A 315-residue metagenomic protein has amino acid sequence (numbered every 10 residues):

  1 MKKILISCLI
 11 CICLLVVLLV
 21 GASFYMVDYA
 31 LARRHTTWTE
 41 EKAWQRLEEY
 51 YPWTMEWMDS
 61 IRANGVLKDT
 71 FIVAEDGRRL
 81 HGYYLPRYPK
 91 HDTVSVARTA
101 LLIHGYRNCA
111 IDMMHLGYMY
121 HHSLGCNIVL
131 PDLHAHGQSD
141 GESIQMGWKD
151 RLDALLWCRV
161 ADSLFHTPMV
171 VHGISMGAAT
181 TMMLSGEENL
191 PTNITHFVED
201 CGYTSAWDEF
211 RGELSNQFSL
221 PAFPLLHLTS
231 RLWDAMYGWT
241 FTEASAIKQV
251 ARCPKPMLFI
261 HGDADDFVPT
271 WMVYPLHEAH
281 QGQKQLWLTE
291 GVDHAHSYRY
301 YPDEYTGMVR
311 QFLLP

Functional and structural regions predicted by a protein language model:
L14-V73: An N-terminal hydrophobic leader/cap segment in hydrolases
A74-W157: Membrane-embedded segments
L116, A246, K255, P269-E278: Short alpha-helix in the alpha/beta-hydrolase fold that links the catalytic acid
L152-P168: Conserved acidic catalytic loop of the alpha/beta-hydrolase fold
M183-W239: Hydrolase active-site cap/lid region
R252-P254, F259-H261, D265: Short beta-strand/loop motif that positions the catalytic acidic residue of the alpha/beta-hydrolase fold
D263-V268, A295-H296: Acidic catalytic loop of the alpha/beta-hydrolase fold
V292-P302: Catalytic histidine-centered segment of alpha/beta-hydrolase-like enzymes
